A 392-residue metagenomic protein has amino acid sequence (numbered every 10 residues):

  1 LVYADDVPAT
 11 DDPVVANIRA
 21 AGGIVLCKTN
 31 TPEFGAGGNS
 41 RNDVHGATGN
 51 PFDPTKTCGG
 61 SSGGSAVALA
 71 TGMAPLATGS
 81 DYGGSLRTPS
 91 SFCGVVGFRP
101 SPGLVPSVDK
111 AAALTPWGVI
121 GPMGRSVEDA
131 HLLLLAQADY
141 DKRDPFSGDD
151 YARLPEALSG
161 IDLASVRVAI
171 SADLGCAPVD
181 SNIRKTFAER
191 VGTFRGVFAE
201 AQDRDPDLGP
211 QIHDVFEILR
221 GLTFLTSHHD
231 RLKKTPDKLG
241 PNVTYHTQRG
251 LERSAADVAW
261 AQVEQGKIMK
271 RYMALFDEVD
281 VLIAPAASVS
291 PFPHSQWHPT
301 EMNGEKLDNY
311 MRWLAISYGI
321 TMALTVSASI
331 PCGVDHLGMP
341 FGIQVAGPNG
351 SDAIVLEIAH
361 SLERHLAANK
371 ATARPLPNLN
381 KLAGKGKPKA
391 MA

Functional and structural regions predicted by a protein language model:
L1, G160-S171, I218-M273, P285 (+3 more regions): Short helix-loop capping/hinge segments that flank enzyme active sites or metal/cofactor-binding pockets
L1-A4, V44, S147, W260 (+1 more regions): Short, surface-exposed loop/helix-turn segments at secondary-structure junctions that function as lids/hinges flanking
L1-Y82, G192, K270, A274-L275: Gly/Ser-rich catalytic/binding loops embedded in alpha/beta enzyme cores
D11-R19, P155, S181-D205, H229-K234 (+1 more regions): Acyltransferase
I18, G46, A130, F194 (+2 more regions): Conserved hydrophobic/aromatic pocket- or pore-lining residues that grip, position, or stack substrates in active sites
R99-K185, E189, R364-A392: A short helix-breaking turn/cap at a secondary-structure junction
P122, M339-P348, V355-L356: Short, well-ordered beta-strand elements
R271-A274, E305-I330: Small-aliphatic-rich amphipathic alpha-helix that forms the alpha element of a beta-alpha
